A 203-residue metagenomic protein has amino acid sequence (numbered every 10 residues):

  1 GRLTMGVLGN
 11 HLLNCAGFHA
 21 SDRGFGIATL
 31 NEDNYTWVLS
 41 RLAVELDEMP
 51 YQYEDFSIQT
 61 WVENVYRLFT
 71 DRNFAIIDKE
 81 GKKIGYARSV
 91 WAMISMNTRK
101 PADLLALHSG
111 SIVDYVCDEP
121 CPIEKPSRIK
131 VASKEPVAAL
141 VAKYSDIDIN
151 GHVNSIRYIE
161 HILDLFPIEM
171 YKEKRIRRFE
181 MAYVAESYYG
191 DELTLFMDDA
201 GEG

Functional and structural regions predicted by a protein language model:
G1-L39, Y86-R88, S95-R175: Hot-dog-fold acyl-thioester-processing enzymes
S40, T70, R177: Exposed loop/turn and edge beta-strand positions of beta-sandwich/beta-sheet ligand-binding modules
A43, D146, E180: Short aromatic/hydrophobic contact patches that present stacked aromatics for nucleic-acid/ligand binding
A43-S127, Y183-G190, F196-G203: HotDog/MaoC-like acyl-thioester-processing domains
E160-D199: Glycine/small-residue-rich hydrophobic helix-like segments
